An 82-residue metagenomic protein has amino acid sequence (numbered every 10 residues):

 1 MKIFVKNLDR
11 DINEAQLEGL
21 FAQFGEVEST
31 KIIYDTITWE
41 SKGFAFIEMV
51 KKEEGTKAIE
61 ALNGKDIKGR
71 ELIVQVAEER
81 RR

Functional and structural regions predicted by a protein language model:
M1-K42, M49-R82: Intrinsically disordered, low-complexity RNA-binding regions enriched in Gly/Arg/Ser/Tyr
